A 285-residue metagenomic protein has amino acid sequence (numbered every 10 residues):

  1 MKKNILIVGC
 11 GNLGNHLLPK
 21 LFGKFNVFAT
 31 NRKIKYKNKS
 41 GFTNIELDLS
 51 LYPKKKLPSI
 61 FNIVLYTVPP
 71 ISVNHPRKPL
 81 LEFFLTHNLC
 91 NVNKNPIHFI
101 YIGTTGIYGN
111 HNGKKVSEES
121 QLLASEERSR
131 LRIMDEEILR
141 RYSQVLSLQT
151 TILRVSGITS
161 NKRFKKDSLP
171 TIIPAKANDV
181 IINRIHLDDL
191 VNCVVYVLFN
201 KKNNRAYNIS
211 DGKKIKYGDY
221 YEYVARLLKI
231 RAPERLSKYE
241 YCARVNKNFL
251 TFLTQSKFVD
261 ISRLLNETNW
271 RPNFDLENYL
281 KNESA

Functional and structural regions predicted by a protein language model:
G14-N15: N-terminal Rossmann-fold NAD(P) dinucleotide-binding loop
K56-I100, I138: NAD(P)-cofactor binding segment of oxidoreductase domains
T86-S125: Conserved Rossmann-fold NAD(P)-dependent oxidoreductase catalytic core, especially the SDR/UDP-sugar
N112-I152: Catalytic helix-loop patch of NAD(P)-dependent Rossmann-fold dehydrogenases
T151-L169: Flexible, glycine-rich beta-alpha linker
F164-D167, P174-L198, R205: Substrate-positioning beta->alpha
C193, N200-N248: Mid/C-terminal beta-alpha module of Rossmann-like enzyme folds, strongest in SDR-family dehydrogenases/epimerases
L250-A285: C-terminal amphipathic/interface module of NAD(P)-dependent oxidoreductases and related NAD-binding regulators
